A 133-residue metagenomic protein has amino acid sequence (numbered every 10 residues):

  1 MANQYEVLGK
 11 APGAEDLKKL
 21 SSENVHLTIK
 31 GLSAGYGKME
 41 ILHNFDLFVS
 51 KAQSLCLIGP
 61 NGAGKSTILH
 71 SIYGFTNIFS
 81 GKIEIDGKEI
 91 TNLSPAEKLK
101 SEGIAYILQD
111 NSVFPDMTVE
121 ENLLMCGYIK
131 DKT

Functional and structural regions predicted by a protein language model:
G37, L55, N77, M117-T133: ABC-type ATPase nucleotide-binding domains, specifically the catalytic core motifs of the NBD
L55-C56, Y106: Short beta-strand immediately N-terminal to the Walker A/P-loop
I58-P60: The feature captures the beta-strand-to-loop junction immediately N-terminal to the Walker
Y73: Helix-to-loop junction immediately C-terminal to a conserved catalytic motif
N77, E89-D110: ABC ATPase NBD coupling module
K82-E84, K88: ATP-binding/catalytic-site motifs of ATP-hydrolyzing domains
